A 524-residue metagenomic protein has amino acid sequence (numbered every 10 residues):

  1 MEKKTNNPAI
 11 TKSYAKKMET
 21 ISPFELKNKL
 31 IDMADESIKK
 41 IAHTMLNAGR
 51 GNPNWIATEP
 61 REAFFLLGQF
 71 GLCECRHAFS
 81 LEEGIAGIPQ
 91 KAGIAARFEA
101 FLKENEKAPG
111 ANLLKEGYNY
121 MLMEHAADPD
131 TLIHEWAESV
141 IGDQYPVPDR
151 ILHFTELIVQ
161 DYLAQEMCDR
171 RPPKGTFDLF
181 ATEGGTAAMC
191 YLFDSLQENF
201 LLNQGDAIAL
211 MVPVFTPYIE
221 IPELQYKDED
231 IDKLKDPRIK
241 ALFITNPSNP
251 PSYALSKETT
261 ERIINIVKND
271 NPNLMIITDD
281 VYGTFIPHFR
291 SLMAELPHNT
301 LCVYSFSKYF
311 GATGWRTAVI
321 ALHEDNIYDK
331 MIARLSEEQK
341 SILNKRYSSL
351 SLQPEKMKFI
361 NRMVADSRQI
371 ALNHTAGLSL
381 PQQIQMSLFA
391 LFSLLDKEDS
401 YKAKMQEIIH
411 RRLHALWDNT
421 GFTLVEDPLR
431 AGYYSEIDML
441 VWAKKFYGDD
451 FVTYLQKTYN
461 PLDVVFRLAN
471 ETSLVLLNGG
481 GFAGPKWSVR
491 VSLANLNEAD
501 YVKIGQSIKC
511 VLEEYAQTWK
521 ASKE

Functional and structural regions predicted by a protein language model:
E2-E25, I31-A34, I38-E524: PLP-dependent class I/II
